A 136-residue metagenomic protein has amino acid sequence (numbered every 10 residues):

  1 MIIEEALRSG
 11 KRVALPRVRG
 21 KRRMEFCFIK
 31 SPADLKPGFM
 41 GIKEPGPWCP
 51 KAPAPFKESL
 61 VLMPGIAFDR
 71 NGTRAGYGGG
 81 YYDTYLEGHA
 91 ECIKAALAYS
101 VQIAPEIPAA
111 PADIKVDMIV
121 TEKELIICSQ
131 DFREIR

Functional and structural regions predicted by a protein language model:
M1-F56: N-terminal active-site beta-alpha-beta segment that forms phosphate/nucleotide-binding and substrate-recognition loops
L35-P37, A67-N71: Short, basic, glycine/proline-bearing loop/turn elements
G46, K51, F56-V61, D69-T73 (+1 more regions): Surface-exposed, charge/polar-rich loops and edge strands
G78: Short polar/charged helix/loop
